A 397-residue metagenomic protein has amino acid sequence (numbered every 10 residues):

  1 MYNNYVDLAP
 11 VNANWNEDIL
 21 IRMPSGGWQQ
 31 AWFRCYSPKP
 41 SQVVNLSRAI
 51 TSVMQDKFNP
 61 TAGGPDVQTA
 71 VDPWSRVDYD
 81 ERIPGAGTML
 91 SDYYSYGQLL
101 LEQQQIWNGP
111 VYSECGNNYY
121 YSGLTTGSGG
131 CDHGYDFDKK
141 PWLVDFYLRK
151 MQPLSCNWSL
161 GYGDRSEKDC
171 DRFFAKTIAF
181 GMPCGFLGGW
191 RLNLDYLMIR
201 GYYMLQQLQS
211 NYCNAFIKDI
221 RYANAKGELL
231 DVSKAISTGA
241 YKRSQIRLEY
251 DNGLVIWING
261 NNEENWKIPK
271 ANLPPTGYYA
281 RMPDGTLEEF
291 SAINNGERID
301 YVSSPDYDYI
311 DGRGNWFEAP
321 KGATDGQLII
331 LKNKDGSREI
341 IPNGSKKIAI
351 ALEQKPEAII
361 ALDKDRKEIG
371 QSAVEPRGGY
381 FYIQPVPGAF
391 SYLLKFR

Functional and structural regions predicted by a protein language model:
Y2-D18: Active-site cradle of extracellular carbohydrate-active enzymes
A13-Q354: Active-site-proximal substrate-binding groove within the catalytic cores of carbohydrate-active enzymes
S244-I246, V255, G379-F381, F390-Y392: Short beta-strand micro-motifs in enzyme catalytic cores
Y250, N343, P376, P385-P387: Surface-exposed coil/turn segments at beta-strand junctions on protein surfaces, enriched
F290, I360-Y380: Solvent-exposed beta-strand/loop surfaces of large extracellular or lumenal domains
K347-L352, Y380-V386: Exposed aromatic-hydrophobic patches
P387-R397: Surface-exposed interaction regions enriched in Ser/Thr/Asp/Glu that occur as long low-complexity tracts or repetitive
